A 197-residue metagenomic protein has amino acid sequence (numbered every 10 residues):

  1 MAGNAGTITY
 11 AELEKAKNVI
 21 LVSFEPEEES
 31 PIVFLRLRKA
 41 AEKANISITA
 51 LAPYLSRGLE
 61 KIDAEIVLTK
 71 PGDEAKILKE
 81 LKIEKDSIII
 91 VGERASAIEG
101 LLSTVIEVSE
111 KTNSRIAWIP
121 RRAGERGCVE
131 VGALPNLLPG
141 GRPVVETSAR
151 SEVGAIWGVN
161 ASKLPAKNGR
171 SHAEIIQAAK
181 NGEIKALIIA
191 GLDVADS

Functional and structural regions predicted by a protein language model:
M1-R36, A40, A44-L81, A95-S197: Extended redox/cofactor-interaction regions of prokaryotic respiratory oxidoreductases
I89: Conserved strand-helix element at the start of the C-terminal RecA-like helicase core
G92: Short hydrophobic "strand-cap" motifs at the C-terminus of beta-strands
